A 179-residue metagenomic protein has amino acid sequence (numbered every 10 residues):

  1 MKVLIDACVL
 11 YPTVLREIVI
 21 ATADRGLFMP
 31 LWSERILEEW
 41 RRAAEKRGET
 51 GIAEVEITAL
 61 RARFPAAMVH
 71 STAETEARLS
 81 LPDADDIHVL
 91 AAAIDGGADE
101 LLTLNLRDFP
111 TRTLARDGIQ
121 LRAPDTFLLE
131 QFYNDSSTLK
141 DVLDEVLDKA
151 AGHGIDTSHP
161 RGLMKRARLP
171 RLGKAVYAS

Functional and structural regions predicted by a protein language model:
M1-E17: Metal-dependent nucleic-acid phosphoesterase active-site entry motif
T13-R47: PIN/NYN-family metal-dependent endoribonuclease catalytic core
L27, G97-A98, G118: Residue-level detector of structured alpha->beta connecting loops
E34, A73, A123-D125: Residues at the C-termini of beta-strands that transition into short coil/loop
E38-F64, E130, N134-E145, K149-A150: Extended, non-globular alpha-helical segments
P65-E100, N134, G154, A167-S179: Active-site neighborhoods of divalent-metal-dependent phosphate/nucleic-acid chemistry enzymes
T103: Short beta-strand and adjacent tight-turn residues that come in two discontinuous sequence segments and form the edges
L106-S179: Acidic, PIN/NYN-like endoribonuclease modules and their adjacent C-terminal/linker elements
